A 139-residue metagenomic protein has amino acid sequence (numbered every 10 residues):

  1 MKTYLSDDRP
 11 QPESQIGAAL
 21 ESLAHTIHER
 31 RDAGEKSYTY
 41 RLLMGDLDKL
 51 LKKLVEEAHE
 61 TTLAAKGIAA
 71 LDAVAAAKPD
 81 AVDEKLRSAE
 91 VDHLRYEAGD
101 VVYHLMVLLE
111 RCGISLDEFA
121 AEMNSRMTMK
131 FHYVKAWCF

Functional and structural regions predicted by a protein language model:
M1-A98, V102-F139: Flexible "arm" and connector segments at domain edges
